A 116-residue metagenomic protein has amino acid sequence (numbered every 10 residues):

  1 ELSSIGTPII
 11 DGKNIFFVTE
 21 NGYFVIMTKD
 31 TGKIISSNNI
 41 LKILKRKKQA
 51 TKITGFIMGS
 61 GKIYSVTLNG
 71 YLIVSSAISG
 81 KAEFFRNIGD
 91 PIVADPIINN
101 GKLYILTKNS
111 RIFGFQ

Functional and structural regions predicted by a protein language model:
E1-G12, S36-G59, E83-N100: Extracytoplasmic beta-rich repeat domains
N14-F17, V25, K62-S65, L103-I105: Conserved beta-propeller blade signature
E20-I26, K52: Redox- and metal-dependent alpha/beta enzyme cores, enriched for Fe-S-associated oxidoreductases and cofactor-handling
T28-G32, S76-G80, Q116: Short loop/turn segments that connect beta-strands within beta-propeller blades
G55-A77: C-terminal hydrophobic structural anchor segments that stabilize assembly/packing rather than catalytic chemistry
T107-F115: Short, low-complexity, Pro/Ser/Thr/Gly-rich segments in the mature regions of secreted, periplasmic
